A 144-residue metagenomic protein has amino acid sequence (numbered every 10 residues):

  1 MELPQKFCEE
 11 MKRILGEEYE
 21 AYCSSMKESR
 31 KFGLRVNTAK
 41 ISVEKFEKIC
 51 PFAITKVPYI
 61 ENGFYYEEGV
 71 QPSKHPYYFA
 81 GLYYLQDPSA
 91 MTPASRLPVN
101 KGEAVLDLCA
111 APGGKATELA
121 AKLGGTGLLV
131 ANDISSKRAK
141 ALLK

Functional and structural regions predicted by a protein language model:
M1-K144: S-adenosylmethionine
